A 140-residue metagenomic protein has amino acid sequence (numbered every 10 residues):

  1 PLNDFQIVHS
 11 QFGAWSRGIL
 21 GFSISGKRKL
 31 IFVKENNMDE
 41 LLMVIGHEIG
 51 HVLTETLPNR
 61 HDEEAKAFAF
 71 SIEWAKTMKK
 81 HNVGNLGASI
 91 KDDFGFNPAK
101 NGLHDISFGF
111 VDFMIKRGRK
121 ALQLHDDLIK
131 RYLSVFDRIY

Functional and structural regions predicted by a protein language model:
P1-E35: Auxiliary, metal-adjacent structural segments of Zn-dependent hydrolase domains
P1-F5, T56-E63, H81-A88, A121-L128: Surface-exposed patches in mature extracellular/periplasmic domains of secreted proteins
K34-E35, L53-N59: A short glycine/serine-rich beta->alpha loop
N36-E40, V44, H61-A65, N101-D105: Soluble non-cytosolic domains of exported or imported proteins
D39-I45, M78-V83: A structural motif
M43-T56, F68: Active-site recognition of the HExxH zinc-binding catalytic motif
R60-F96: Post-HExxH zinc-binding segment in Zn-dependent metallohydrolases
P98-Y140: Pan-zinc metallopeptidase signature
